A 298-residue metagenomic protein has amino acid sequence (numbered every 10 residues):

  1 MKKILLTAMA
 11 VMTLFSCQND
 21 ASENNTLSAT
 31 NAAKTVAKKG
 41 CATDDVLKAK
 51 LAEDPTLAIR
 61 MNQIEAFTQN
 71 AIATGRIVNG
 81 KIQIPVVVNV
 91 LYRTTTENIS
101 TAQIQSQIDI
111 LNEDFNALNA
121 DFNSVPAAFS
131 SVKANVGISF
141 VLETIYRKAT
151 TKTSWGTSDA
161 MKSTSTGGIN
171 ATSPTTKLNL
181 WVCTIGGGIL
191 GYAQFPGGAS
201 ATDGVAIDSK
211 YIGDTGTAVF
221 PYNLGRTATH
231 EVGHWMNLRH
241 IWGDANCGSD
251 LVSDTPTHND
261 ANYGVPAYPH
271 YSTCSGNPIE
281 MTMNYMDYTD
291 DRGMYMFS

Functional and structural regions predicted by a protein language model:
M1-I4, N19: Positively charged n-region of N-terminal signal peptides that target proteins for export
L5-M9: Sec-dependent signal peptide hydrophobic core
C17-D109: Primarily auto-inhibitory N-terminal propeptides
V88-T96, T101-V141, T153-T229, W235-S298: Extracellular (secreted or membrane-anchored) zinc-dependent metallopeptidases, primarily metzincins but also closely
A149-T151: Extended, solvent-exposed regions of the mature portions of secreted/cell-surface glycoproteins
